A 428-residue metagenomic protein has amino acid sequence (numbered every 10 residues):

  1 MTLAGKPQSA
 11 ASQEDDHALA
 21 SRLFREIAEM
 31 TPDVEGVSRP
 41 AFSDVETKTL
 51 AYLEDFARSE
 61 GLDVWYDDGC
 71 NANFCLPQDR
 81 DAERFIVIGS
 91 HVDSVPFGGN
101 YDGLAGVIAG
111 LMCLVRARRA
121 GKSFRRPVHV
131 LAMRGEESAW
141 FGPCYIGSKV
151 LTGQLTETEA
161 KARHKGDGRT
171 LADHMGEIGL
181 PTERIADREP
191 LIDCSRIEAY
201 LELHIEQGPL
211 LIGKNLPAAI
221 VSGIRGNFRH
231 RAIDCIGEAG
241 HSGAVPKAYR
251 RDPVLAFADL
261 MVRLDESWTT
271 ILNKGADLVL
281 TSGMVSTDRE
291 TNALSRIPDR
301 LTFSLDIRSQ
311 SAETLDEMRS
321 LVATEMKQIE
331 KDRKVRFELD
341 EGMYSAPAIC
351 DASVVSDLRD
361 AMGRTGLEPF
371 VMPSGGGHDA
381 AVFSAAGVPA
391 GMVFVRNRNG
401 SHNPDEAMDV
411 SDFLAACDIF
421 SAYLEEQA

Functional and structural regions predicted by a protein language model:
T2-S43, R134, E159-A160, S401-H402: N-terminal capping segment at the start of a domain
A20-E26, G89-S90, P369-I419: Zn-dependent metallopeptidase/amidohydrolase metal-coordination segment
M30-P77: A non-catalytic alpha/beta surface segment that caps or lines the substrate-entry region of metallo-dependent hydrolase
S38-F42, V279-E290, S309-S311, R336-V355 (+1 more regions): A short beta-alpha structural unit
D67, S123-F124, I185-E189, E266-S282 (+3 more regions): Flexible, glycine/charged-enriched surface loops at secondary-structure junctions
I88, F97-E137, R229-C235, A244-W268 (+3 more regions): Alpha-helical metal-binding/catalytic segments enriched in His/Glu/Asp
E136, Y145-A312: Midchain, well-structured core segments that form catalytic/ion-binding scaffolds
H241-I271, T324, P369, V395-A428: His/Asp/Glu-rich mid-to-C-terminal helical/loop segments that flank catalytic regions of hydrolases
